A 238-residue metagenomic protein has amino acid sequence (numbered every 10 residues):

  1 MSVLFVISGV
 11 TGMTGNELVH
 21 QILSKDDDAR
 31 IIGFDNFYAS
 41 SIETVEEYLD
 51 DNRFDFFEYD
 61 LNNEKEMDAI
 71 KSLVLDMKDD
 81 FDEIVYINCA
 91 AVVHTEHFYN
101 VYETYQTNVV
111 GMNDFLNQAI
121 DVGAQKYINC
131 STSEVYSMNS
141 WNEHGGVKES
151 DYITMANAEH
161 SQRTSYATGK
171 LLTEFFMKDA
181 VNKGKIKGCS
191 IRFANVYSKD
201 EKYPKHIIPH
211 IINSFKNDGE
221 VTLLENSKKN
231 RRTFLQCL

Functional and structural regions predicted by a protein language model:
F5-L23: N-terminal Rossmann NAD(P)H-binding glycine-rich loop of SDR-like oxidoreductase domains
D27-S40: Conserved glycine-rich Rossmann-like NAD(P)H-binding loop of the short-chain dehydrogenase/reductase
L49-K65: Rossmann-fold cofactor-recognition segment
L61-T107: NAD(P)H-binding glycine-rich loop region in Rossmannoid oxidoreductase-like domains and their noncatalytic homologs
N62, Y99, E103-D114, H160 (+3 more regions): Glycine-rich NAD(P)-binding loop of the Rossmann-fold in SDR/ketoreductase-type enzymes
N88, D114-S165: Conserved Rossmann-fold NAD(P)-dependent oxidoreductase catalytic core, especially the SDR/UDP-sugar
V92-H94, S133-S140, A194-Y197: Active-site segment of SDR-like NAD(P)-dependent oxidoreductases
W141-G146, L171, F175-L238: NAD(P)-dependent short-chain dehydrogenase/reductase
